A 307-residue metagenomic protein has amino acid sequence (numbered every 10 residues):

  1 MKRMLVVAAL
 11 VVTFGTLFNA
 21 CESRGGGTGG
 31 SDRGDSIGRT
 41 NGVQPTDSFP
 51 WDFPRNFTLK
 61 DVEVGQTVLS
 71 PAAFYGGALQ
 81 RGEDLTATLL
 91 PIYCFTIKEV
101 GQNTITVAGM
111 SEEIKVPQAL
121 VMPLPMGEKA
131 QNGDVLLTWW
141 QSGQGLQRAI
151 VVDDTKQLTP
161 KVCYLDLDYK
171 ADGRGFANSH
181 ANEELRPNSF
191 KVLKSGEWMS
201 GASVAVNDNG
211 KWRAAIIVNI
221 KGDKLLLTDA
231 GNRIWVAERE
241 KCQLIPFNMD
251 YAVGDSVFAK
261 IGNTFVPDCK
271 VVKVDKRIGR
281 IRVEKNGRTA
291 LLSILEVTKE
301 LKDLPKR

Functional and structural regions predicted by a protein language model:
M1-V7: Bacterial N-terminal signal peptides that target proteins for export
V7-A8, G29: Intrinsically disordered, low-complexity segments enriched in polar/charged small residues
V11-V12: Repetitive helical segments and hydrophobic/amphipathic motifs
L17-A20: C-terminal motif of bacterial Sec signal peptides marking the signal peptidase cleavage site
E22-R307: Eukaryotic chromatin- and chromosome-associated nuclear factors, especially histone mark writers/erasers/readers
